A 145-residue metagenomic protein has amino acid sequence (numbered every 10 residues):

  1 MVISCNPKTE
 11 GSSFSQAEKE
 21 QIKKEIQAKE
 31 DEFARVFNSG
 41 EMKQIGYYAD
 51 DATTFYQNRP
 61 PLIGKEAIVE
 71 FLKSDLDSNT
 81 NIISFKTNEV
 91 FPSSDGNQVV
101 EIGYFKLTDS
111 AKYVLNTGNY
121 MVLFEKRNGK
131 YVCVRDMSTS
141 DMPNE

Functional and structural regions predicted by a protein language model:
M1-I3: Sec-dependent bacterial lipoprotein signal peptides
C5-Y47, E145: Short, low-complexity N-terminal intrinsically disordered segments enriched in polar/charged residues
F33, Q44-I45, A52-T53, G64 (+3 more regions): Hydrophobic pocket/interface hotspot
Y48, S93-D95, R127: Structural motif
A52-I63, D75-N81: A short gly/proline-enriched turn/hairpin at secondary-structure junctions
N58, G103-F105, M137: A mature extracytoplasmic/lumenal domain signature
K73-A111: Surface-exposed, charged secondary-structure patches
T117-N144: Short beta-strand edge/turn micro-motifs at domain boundaries
